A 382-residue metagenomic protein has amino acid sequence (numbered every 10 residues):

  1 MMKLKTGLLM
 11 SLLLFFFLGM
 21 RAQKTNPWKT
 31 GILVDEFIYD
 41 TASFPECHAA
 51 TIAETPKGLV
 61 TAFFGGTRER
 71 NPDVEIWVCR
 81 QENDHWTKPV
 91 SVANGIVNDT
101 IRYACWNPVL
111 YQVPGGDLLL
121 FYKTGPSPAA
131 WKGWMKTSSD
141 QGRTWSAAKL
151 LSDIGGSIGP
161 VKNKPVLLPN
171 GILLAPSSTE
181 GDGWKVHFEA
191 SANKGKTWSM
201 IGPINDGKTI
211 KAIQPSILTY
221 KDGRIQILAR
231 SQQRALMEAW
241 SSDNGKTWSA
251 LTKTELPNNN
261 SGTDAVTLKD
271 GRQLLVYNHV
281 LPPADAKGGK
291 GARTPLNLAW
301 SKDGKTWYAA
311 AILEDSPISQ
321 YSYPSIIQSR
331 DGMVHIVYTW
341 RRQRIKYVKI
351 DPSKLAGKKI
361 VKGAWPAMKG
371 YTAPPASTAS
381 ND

Functional and structural regions predicted by a protein language model:
M1-T25: Bacterial Sec-dependent N-terminal signal peptides
Q23-D382: Asp-box/BNR beta-propeller blade signature and adjacent active/binding-site loops in extracellular glycan-interacting
